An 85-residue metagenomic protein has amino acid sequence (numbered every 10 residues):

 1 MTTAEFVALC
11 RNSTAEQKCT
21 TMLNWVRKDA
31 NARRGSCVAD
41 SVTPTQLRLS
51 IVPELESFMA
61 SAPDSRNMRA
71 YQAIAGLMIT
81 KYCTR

Functional and structural regions predicted by a protein language model:
M1, T84-R85: Short, solvent-exposed mixed-charge patches
M1-E54: Short N-proximal segments of mature Sec-exported proteins
T21, K81-C83: Short hotspots in intrinsically disordered terminal tails
K28-N31, A60, C83: A generic secondary-structure boundary signal that marks alpha-helix termini
S36-K81: Mid-chain, structured segments of secreted extracytoplasmic proteins
